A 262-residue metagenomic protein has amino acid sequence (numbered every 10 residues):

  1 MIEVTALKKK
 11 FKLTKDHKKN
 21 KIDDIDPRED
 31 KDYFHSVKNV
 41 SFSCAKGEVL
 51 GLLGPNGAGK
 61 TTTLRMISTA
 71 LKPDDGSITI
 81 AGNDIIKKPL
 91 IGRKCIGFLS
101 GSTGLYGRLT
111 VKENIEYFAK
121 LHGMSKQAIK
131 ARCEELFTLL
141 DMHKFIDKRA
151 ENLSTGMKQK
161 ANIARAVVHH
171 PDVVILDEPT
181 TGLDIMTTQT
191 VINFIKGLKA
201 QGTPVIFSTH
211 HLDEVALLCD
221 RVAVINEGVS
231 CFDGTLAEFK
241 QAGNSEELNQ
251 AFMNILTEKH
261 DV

Functional and structural regions predicted by a protein language model:
K19-D26, E116, K120, Q127-F145: Conserved ABC ATPase "signature" region
G76-K87, I91-G92: Conserved ABC transporter NBD signature motif
R149-L153: Conserved ABC ATPase signature
V174-E178: Catalytic Walker B motif of ABC-type/P-loop ATPase nucleotide-binding domains
D233-G234: ABC ATPase "signature
